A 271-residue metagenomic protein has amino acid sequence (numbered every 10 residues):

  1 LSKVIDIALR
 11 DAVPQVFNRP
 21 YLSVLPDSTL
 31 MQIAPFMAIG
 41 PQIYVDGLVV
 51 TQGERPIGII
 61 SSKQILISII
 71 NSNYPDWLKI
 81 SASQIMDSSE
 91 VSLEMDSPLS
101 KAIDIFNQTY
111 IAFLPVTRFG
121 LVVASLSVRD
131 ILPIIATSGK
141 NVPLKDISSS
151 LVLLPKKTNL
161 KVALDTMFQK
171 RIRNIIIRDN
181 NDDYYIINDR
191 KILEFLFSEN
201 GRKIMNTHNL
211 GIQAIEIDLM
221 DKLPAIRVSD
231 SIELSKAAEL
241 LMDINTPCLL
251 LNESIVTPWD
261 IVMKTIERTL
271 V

Functional and structural regions predicted by a protein language model:
L1-R19, S61-V91, I103-N107, V122-L153 (+4 more regions): Tandem CBS (Bateman) regulatory domains
F17, G40-D46, K222: Intrinsically disordered, low-complexity coil segments
Y21-P26, A34-M37, Y44-I60, L93-E94 (+6 more regions): Cytosolic beta-strand hydrophobic patch enriched in CBS
P26-D27, N71: Long, compositionally biased intrinsically disordered regions
M31, P35, I43-L48, P98-N107: N-terminal intrinsically disordered, low-complexity, charge/repeat-rich segments that act as generic
